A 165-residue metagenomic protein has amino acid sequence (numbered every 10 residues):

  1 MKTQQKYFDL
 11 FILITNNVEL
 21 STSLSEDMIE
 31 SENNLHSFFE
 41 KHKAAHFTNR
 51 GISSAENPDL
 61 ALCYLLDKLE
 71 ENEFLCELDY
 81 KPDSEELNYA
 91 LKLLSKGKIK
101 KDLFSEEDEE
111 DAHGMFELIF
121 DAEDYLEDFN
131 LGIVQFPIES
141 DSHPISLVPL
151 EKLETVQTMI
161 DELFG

Functional and structural regions predicted by a protein language model:
M1-L94: N-terminal "domain-start" segment
I12, N16-S21, E73, K98 (+3 more regions): Glycine-centered secondary-structure boundary/capping sites
V18-S25, N49-R50, Y80, Y89 (+4 more regions): Generic local-structure boundary detector
D27, S31, P82-E85, E107-D111 (+2 more regions): Solvent-exposed, non-transmembrane amphipathic alpha-helical segments
K43-I52, K100-L103, N130, T155-G165: Short, Lys/Arg-enriched charge-dense amphipathic segments
E70-V134: Surface-exposed, low-hydrophobicity interaction/linker segments
E110-G114, I119-G165: Acidic, proline/glycine-rich low-complexity IDRs
